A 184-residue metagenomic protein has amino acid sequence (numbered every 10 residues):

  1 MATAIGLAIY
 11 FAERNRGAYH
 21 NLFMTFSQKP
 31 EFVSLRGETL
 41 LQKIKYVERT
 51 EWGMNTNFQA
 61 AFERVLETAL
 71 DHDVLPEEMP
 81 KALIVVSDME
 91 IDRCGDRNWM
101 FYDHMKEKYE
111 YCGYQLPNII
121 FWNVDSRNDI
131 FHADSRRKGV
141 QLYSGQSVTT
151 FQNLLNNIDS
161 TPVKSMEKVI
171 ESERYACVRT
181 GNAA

Functional and structural regions predicted by a protein language model:
M1-A184: Acidic, glycine-rich A-domain
